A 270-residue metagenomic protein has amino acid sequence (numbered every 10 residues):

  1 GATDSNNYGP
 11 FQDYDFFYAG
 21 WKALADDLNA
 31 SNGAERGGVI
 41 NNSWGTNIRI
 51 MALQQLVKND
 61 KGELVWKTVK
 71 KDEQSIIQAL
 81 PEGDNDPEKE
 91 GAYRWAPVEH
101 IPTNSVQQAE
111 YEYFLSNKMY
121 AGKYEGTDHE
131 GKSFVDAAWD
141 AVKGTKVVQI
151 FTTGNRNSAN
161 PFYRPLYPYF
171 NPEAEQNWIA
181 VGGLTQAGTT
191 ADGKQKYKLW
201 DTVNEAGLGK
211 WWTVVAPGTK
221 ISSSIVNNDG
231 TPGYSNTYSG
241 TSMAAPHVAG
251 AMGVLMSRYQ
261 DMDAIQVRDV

Functional and structural regions predicted by a protein language model:
G1-Y113, K118, T127: Subtilisin-like peptidase catalytic core
A2-D4, W44-I50, N155-A159, L184-T189 (+2 more regions): Solvent-exposed loop/turn segments at secondary-structure junctions within structured extracellular/periplasmic domains
Y18-A25, K132-W139, W178, L199 (+4 more regions): Extracytoplasmic/secreted envelope proteins and their assembly/folding machinery, especially bacterial periplasmic
K22, G37-S43, N177-A180, D192 (+1 more regions): C-terminal subdomain of the subtilisin-like protease fold in secreted/lumenal serine endopeptidases
D26-G33, G45, D140-G144, G183 (+1 more regions): Sec-exported extracytoplasmic/periplasmic mature domains
S31-I40, K143-Q149, A174-I179, G209-W212 (+1 more regions): Loop/turn elements at helix/coil->beta-strand transitions in domains of secreted/extracellular proteins
D60, I76-G83, A109-V148, L166-E173 (+1 more regions): Catalytic-core regions built around general acid/base machinery
P168-S257: Extracellular S/T/G-rich loop segment that most often corresponds to the catalytic His/Ser-adjacent loop
